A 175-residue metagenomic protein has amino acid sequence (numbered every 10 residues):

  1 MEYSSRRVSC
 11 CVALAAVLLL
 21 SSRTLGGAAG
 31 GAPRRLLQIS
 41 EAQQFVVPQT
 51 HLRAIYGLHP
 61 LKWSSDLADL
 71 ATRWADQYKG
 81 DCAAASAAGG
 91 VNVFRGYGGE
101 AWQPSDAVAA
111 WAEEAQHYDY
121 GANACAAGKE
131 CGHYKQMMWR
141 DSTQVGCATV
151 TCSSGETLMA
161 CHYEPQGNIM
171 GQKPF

Functional and structural regions predicted by a protein language model:
M1-S5: N-terminal secretory signal peptides that target proteins for export/translocation
R6-G26: Cleavable N-terminal signal peptides of Sec/SRP-targeted secreted and luminal proteins
G27-G31: Intrinsically disordered, low-complexity regions enriched in glycine and serine
A32-G90: Short, well-ordered surface patches within globular domains
R35-S40, G96-A101, M137: Conserved, non-catalytic sequence blocks in retroelement Pol enzymes and Pol-derived host proteins
F45-V46, K62, N92-R95, W139 (+2 more regions): Structural recognition of the beta-strand scaffold that forms the well-ordered cores of secreted hydrolase catalytic
A84-V108: A solvent-exposed, acidic/Ser-Thr-rich amphipathic alpha-helical stretch
E100-F175: Disulfide-stabilized extracellular recognition modules
